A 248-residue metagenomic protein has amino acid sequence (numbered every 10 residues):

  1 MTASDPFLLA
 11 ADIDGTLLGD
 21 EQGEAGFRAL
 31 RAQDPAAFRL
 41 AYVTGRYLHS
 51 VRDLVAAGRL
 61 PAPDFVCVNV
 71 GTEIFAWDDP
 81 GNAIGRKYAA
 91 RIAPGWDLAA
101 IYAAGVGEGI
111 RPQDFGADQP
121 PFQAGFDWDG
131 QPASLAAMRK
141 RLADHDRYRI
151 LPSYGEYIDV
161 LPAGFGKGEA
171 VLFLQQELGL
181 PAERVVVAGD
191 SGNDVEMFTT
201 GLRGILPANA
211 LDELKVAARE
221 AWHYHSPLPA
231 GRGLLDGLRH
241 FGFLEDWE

Functional and structural regions predicted by a protein language model:
A3, A57-L60, G179: Alpha-helix termination/capping residues and helix-transition junctions
S4-Q22, F198: Asp-based phosphoryl-transfer active-site loop
L8-A10, F65, V186: Hydrophobic "anchor" residues on beta-strands that sit immediately upstream of conserved functional sites
D20-F115, N209: Active-site phosphate-binding/coordination module
A36, P61-A62, H145-D146, T200-G201 (+1 more regions): Short, structured coil segments at secondary-structure junctions
A99-T200: Conserved acidic, metal-coordinating active-site core of Asp-based, Mg2+-dependent phosphoryl-transfer enzymes
L161, G168-E248: Mg2+-dependent phosphoryl-transfer enzymes with acidic/Ser/Thr/Gly-rich catalytic loops
